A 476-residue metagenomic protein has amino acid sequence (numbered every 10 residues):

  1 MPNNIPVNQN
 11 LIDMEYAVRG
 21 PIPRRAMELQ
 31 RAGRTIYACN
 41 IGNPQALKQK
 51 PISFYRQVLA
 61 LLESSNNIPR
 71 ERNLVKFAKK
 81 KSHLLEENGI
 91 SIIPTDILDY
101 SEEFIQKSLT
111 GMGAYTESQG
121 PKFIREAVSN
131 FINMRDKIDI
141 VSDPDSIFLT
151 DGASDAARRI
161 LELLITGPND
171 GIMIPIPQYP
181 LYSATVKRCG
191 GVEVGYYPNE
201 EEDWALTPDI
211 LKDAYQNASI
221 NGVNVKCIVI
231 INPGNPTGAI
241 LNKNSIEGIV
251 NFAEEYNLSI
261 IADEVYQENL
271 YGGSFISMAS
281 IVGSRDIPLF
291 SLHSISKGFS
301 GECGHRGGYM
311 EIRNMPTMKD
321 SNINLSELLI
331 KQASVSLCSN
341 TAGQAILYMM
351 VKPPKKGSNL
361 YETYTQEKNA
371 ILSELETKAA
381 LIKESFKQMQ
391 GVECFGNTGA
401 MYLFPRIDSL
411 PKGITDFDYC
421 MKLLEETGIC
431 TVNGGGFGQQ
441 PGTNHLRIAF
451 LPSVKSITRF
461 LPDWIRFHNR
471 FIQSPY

Functional and structural regions predicted by a protein language model:
M1-F104, K212, Q216, I323 (+1 more regions): Conserved N-terminal helix/loop that builds the PLP phosphate-binding region of the aspartate aminotransferase-like
I36-A38, L292, E393-T398: Short beta-strand
A46-Q49, S53, T363-E376, A380 (+1 more regions): Conserved PLP-binding catalytic core of the aspartate aminotransferase-like
F54-Q57, E63-S64, A78-K81, I97-F104 (+7 more regions): Conserved core segment of the aminotransferase class I/II
S64-E255, I261, Q267-D286, F290-S291 (+2 more regions): Conserved core of the PLP fold type I
S142-P144, A342, G396-Y402, T443: Short Gly/Ser/Thr- and Asp/Glu-enriched loop/turn motifs at secondary-structure junctions
M401-K412, T427-L461: Conserved PLP-binding active-site segment of the aspartate aminotransferase-like
